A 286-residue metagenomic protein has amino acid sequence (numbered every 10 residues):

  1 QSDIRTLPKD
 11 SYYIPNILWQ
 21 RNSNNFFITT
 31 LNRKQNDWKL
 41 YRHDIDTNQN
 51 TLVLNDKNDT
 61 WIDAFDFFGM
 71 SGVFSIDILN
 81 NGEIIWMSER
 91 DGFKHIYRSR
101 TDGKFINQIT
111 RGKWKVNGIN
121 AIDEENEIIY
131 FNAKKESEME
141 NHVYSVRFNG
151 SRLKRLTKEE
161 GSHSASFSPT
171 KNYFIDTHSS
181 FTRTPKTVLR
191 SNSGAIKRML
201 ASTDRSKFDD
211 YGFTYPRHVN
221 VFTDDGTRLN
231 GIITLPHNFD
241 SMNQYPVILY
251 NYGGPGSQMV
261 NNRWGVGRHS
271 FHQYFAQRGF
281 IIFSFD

Functional and structural regions predicted by a protein language model:
Q1-I14, H43-V73, S88-E89, R100-D123 (+3 more regions): Multi-bladed beta-propeller domains
S2-N32: Long hydrophobic segments that form regular secondary structure
D10, W19, R33-N36, H43-D46 (+9 more regions): Active-site-proximal structural scaffolding
S23, N36, G72-S75, I84-W86 (+7 more regions): Extended, hydrophobic alpha-helical segments in both membrane/secreted and soluble proteins
F27-K34, Y41-D44, G72-D91, S99-R100 (+5 more regions): Beta-strand C-termini and the immediately following turn/loop, strongest in propeller blades
T29, T157, S162-D286: Serine-hydrolase catalytic core recognition
K39-Y41, H95-Y97, H142-Y144, K186-V188: A short loop-to-beta-strand structural motif that recurs across blades of beta-propeller domains
